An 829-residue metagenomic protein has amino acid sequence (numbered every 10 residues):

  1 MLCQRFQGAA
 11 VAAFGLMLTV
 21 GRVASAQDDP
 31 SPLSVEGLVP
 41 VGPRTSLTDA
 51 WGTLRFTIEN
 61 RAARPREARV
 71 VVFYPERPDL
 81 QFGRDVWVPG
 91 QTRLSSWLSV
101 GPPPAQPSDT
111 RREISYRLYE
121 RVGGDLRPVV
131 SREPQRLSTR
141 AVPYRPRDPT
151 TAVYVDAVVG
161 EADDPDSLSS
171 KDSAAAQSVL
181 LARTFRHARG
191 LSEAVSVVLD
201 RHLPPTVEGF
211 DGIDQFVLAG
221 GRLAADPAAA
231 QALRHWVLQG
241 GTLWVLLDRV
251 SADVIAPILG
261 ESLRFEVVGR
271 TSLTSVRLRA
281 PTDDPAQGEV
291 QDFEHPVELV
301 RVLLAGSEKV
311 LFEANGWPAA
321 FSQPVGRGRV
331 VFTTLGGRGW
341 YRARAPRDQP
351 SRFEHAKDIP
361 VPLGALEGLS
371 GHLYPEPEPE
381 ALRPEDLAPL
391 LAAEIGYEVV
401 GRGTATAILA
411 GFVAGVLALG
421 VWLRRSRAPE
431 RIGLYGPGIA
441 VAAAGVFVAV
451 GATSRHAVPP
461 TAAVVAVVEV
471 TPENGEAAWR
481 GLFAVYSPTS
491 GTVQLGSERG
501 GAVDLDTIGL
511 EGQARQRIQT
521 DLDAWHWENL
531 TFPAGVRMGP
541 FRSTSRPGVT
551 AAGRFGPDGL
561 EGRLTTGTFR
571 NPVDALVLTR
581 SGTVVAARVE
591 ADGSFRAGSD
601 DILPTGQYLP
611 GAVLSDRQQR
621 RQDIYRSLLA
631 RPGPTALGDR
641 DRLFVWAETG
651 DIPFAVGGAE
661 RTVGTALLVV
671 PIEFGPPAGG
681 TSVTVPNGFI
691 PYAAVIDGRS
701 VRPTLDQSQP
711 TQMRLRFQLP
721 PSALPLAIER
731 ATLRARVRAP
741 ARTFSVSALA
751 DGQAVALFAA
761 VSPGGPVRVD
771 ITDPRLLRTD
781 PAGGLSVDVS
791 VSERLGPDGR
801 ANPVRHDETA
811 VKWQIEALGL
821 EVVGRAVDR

Functional and structural regions predicted by a protein language model:
M1-V11: Bacterial N-terminal signal peptides that target proteins for export
A9-T19: Bacterial N-terminal signal peptides
Q27-P75, F82-Q106, R112-R117, L137-P146 (+7 more regions): Extracellular ligand-binding/catalytic regions of CAZymes and related secreted enzymes and adhesion modules
A50, R111-Q215, R249, G364 (+3 more regions): Aromatic-Pro/Gly-enriched surface loop or interdomain linker that acts as a lid/target-recognition segment
A63-A68, E161-A162, Q177, N571-D574: Short acidic/proline- and small/hydrophobic-mixed sequence motifs that coincide with surface turns and coil-to-beta
T151-Q231, V416-L417, W422, R427-R431 (+2 more regions): Conserved, compact domain cores that house catalytic/ligand-binding motifs in diverse enzymes and effector modules
G221-E313: A glycine-rich, often tryptophan-bearing local segment used as a flexible ligand/cofactor-contacting loop or short
A484-R621: Soluble catalytic regions of membrane-associated enzymes that act on cell-envelope and secretory-pathway components
